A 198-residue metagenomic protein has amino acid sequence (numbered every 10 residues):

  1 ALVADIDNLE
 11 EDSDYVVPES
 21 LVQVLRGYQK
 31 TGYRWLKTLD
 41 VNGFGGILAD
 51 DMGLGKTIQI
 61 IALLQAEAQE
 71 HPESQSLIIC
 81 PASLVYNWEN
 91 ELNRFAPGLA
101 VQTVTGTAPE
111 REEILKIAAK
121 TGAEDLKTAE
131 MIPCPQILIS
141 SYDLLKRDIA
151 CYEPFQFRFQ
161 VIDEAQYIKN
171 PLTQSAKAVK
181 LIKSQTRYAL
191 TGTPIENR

Functional and structural regions predicted by a protein language model:
L2-R198: ASCE P-loop NTPase motor core, strongest for the SF2 helicase catalytic module
